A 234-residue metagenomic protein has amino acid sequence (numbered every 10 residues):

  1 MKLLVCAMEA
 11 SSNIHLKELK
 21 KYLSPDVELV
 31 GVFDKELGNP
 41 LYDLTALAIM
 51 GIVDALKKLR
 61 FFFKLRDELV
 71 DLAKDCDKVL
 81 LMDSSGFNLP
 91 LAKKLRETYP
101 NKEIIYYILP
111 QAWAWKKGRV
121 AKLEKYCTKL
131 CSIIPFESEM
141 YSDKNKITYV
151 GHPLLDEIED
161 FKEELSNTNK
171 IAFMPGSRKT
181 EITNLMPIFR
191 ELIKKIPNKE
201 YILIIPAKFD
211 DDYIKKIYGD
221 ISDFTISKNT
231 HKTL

Functional and structural regions predicted by a protein language model:
L3-E163, F173-M186, K195, P206-D210 (+1 more regions): Active-site and donor-binding regions of nucleotide-sugar-utilizing enzymes
T168: Phosphate-coordination loops involved in phosphoryl transfer and adenosine-cofactor binding
F189: Conserved phosphate-handling catalytic cores of large alpha/beta enzymes
Y201-L203: Hydrophobic targeting segments
I214-N229: Nucleotide-activated donor-binding/catalytic signature segment of Leloir-type glycosyltransferases, i.e., the conserved
T230-L234: Short alpha-helical donor nucleotide-sugar binding micro-motif in glycosyltransferases
